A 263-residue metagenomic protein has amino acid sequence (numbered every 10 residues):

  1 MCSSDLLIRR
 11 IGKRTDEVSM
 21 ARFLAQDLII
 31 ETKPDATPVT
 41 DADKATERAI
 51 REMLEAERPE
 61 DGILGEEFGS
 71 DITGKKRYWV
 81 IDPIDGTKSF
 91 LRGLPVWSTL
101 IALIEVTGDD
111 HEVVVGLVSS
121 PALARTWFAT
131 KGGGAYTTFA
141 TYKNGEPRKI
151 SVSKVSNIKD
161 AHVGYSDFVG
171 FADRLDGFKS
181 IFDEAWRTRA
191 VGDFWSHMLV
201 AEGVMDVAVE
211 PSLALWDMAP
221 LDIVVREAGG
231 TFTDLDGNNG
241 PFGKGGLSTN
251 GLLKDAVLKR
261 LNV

Functional and structural regions predicted by a protein language model:
M1-I84, L252, A256-N262: N-terminal subdomain of lithium-sensitive/metallo-dependent phosphomonoesterases centered on the IMPase/IPPase/PAP
T15, S19-R22, D43, L54 (+7 more regions): Residue-level signal for inorganic ion chemistry
E31, D71-T73, G108-D110, K154-I158 (+1 more regions): Solvent-exposed alpha-helices and their adjacent loops that cap or buttress functional pockets in soluble metabolic
D43, F90-G93, R189: Short glycine/threonine-rich catalytic loop with a Thr-x-Gly-x-Asp
K44, R48, E67, P83-G86 (+5 more regions): Generic detector of well-ordered alpha-helical packing
T73-A140: DPxDG-like acidic metal-binding loop motif
D109-D110, G134-T137, T141-N144, G170-F171 (+1 more regions): Short helix-loop capping/hinge motifs at secondary-structure junctions, enriched in acidic/polar residues
K149-V263: An extended, acidic
